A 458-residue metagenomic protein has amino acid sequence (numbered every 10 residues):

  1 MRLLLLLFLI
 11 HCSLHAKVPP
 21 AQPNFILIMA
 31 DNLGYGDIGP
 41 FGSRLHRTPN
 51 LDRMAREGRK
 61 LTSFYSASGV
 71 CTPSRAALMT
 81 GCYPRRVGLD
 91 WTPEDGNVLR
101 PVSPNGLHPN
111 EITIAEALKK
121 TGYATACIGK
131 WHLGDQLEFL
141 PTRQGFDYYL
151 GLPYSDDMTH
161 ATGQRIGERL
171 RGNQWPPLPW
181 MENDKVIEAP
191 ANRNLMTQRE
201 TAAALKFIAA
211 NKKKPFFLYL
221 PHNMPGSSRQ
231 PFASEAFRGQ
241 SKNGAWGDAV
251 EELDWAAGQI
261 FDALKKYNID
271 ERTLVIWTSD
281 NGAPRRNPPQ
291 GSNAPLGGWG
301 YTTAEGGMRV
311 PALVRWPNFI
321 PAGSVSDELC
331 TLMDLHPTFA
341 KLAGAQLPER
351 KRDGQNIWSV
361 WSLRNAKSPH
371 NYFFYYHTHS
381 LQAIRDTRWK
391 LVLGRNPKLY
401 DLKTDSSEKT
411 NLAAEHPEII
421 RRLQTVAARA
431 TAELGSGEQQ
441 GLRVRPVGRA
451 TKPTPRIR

Functional and structural regions predicted by a protein language model:
M1-L3: Positively charged n-region of N-terminal signal peptides that target proteins for export
L6-A16: Hydrophobic h-region of N-terminal signal peptides that target proteins for export in Gram-negative bacteria
L14-R395, L402-T425, R429-A432, E438-R458: Formylglycine-dependent sulfatase
